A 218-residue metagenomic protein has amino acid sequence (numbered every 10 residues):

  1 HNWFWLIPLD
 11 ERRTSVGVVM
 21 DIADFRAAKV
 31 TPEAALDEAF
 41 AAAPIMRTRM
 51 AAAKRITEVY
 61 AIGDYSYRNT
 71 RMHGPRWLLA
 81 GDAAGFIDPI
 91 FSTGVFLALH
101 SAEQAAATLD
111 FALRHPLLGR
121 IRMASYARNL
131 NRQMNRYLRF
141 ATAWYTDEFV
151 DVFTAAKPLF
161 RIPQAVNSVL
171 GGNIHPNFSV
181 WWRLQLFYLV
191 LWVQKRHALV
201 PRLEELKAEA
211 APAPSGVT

Functional and structural regions predicted by a protein language model:
F4, D24-T108, L113, L117-A124: FAD/FMN-dependent oxidoreductases across multiple families
I7-E11: A short, hydrophobic, proline-anchored segment that marks a local hinge/packing element in signaling and regulatory
T14-D21: Short, well-ordered beta-strand elements
A107-T218: C-terminal helical "tail/cap" subdomain of flavin- and related membrane-associated enzymes
